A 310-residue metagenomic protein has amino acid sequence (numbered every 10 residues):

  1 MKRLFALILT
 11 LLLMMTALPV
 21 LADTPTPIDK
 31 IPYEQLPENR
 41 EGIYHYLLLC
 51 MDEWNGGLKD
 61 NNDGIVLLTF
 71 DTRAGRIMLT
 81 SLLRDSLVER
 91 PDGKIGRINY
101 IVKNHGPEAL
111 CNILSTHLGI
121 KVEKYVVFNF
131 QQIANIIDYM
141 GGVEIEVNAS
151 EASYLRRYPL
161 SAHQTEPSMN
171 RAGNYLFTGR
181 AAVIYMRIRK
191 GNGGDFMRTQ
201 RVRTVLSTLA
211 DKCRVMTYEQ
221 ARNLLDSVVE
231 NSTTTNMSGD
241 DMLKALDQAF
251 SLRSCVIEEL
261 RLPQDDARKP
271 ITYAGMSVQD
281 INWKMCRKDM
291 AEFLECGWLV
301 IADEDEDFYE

Functional and structural regions predicted by a protein language model:
R3-L21: Sec-dependent N-terminal signal peptides of Gram-positive bacterial secreted proteins and lipoproteins
P27-P37, E41-Y44, C50, N55-G56 (+4 more regions): C-terminal solvent-exposed extensions
D29-E34, L48-N55, N61-V66, Y100-S115 (+2 more regions): N-terminal post-signal-peptidase region of extra-cytosolic proteins
P37-G42, N135-Q220: Flexible, polar/acidic helix-loop-strand segments at domain edges
E41-Y44, D60-I65, A74-L82, G93 (+7 more regions): Extracytoplasmic
D52-G57, G96-N104, G119-K124, I188-M197 (+3 more regions): Second-shell loop/turn segments in exported
L58-N62, D92, Y100-A109, V127-Q131 (+6 more regions): Soluble non-cytosolic domains of exported or imported proteins
N104-Q164, N236-G239: Amphipathic, coiled-coil-like alpha-helical scaffolding segments used for oligomerization/assembly
